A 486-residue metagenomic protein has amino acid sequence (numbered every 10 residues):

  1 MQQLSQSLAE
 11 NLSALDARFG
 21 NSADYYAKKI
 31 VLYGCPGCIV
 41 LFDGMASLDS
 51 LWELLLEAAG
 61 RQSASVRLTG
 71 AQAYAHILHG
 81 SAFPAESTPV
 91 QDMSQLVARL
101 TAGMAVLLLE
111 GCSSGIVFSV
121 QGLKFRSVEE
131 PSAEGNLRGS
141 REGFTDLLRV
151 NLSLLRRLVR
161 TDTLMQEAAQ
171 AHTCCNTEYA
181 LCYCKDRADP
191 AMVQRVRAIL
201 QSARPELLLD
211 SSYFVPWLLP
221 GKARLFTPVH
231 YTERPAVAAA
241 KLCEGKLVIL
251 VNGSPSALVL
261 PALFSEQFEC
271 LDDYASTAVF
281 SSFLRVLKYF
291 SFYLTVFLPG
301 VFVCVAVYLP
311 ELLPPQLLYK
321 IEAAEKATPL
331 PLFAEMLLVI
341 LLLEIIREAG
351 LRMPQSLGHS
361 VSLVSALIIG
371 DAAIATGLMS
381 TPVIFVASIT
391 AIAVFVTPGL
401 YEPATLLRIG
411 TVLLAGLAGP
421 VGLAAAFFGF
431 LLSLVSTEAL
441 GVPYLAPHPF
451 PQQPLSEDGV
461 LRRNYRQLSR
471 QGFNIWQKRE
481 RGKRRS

Functional and structural regions predicted by a protein language model:
M1-F297, E311, P315, V435-S486: Membrane-embedded alpha-helical signal segments
V215, V301-A306: C-terminal TM-helix exit segments that contain a strictly Trp-centered aromatic cap at the helix terminus
V301, P314-S486: Generic detector of multi-pass transmembrane helix bundles and their immediately adjacent loops in polytopic membrane
